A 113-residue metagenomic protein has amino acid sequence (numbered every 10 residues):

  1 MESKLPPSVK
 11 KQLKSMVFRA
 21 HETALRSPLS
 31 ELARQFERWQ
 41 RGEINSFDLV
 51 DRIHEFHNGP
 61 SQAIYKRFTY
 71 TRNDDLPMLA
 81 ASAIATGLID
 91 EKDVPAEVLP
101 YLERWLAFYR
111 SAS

Functional and structural regions predicted by a protein language model:
M1-S113: Acidic, Ser/Pro/Thr-rich low-complexity regulatory regions and the short amphipathic helical interaction modules they
